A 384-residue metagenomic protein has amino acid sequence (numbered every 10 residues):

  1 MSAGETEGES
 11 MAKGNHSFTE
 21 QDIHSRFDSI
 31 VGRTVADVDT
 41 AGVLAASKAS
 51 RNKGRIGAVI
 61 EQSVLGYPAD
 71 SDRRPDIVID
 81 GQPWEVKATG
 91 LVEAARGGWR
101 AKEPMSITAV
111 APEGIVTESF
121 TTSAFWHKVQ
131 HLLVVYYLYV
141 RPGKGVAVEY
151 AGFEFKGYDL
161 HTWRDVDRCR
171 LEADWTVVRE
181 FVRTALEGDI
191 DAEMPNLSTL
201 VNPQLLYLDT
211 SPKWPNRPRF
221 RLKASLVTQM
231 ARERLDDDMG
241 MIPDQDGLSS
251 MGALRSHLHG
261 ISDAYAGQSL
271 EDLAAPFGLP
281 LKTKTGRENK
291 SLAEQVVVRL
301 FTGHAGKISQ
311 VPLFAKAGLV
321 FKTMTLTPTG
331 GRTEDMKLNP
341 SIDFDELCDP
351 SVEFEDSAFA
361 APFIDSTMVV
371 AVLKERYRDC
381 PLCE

Functional and structural regions predicted by a protein language model:
S2-Q82, A88-E384: Nucleic-acid endonuclease domains
